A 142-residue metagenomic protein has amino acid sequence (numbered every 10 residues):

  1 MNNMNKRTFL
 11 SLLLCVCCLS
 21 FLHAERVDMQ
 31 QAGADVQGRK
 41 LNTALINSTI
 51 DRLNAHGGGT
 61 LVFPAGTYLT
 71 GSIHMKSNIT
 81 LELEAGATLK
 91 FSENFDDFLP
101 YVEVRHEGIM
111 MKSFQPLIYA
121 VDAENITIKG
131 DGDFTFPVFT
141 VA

Functional and structural regions predicted by a protein language model:
N2-L10: Bacterial N-terminal signal peptides that target proteins for export
L13, C17, F21-A142: Extracellular/periplasmic carbohydrate-active domains that bind, remodel, or depolymerize complex polysaccharides
